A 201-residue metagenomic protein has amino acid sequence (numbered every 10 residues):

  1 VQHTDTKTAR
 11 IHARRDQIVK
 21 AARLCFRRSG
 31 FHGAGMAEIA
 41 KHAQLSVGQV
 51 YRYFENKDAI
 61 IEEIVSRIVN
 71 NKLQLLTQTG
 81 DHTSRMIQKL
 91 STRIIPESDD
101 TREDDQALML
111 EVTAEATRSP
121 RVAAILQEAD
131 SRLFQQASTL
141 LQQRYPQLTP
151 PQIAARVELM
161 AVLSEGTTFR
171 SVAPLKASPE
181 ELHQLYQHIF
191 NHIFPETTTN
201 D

Functional and structural regions predicted by a protein language model:
V1-A13, T197-D201: N-terminal intrinsically disordered/low-complexity leader segments
Q17, A21-A59, E63: Helix-turn-helix
E63, Q74-Q106, R156-M160, H183: Hydrophobic alpha-helical connector segments
S66-K72: Short, basic, alpha-helical segments at the C-terminal edge of helix-turn-helix-like DNA-binding modules
R93-I94, M109-T113, M160-T167: Short alpha-helical scaffolding segments that buttress acidic/His motifs in well-ordered protein cores
D100-Q127, V172-A173: Amphipathic alpha-helical segments used for helix-helix packing
A123-Q127, Q143-D201: Hydrophobic/aromatic-rich alpha-helical bundle segments in the mid-to-C-terminal region
I125-Q136: Short, solvent-exposed amphipathic helices
